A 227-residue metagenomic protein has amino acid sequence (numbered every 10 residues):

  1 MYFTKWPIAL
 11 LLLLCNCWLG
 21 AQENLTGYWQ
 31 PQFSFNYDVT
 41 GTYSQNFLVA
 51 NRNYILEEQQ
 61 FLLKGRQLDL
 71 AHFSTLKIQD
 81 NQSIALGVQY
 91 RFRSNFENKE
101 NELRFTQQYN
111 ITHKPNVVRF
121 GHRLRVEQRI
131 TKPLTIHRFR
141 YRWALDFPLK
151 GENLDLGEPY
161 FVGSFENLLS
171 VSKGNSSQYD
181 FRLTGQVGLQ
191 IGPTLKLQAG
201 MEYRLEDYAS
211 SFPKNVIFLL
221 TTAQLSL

Functional and structural regions predicted by a protein language model:
M1-E23, G27, L227: Bacterial Sec-dependent N-terminal signal peptides
G20-N24, E57-L62, S94-N98, I130-L134 (+2 more regions): Outer-membrane beta-barrel domain signature
Q22-S83: Start-of-domain marker
G27-W29, K64-L68, N101-F105, T135-Y141 (+2 more regions): Residues that define the transmembrane beta-barrel architecture of outer-membrane proteins
Y37, L76, I111-H113, F147-L149 (+2 more regions): Residue-level signature of outer-membrane beta-barrel architecture
G41-Y43, N81, K114-F120, L149-P159 (+1 more regions): Short loop/turn motifs that connect adjacent beta-strands in outer-membrane beta-barrel proteins
F47-N51, L86-Y90, H122-V126, G163-N167 (+2 more regions): Transmembrane beta-barrel strands of outer-membrane/channel proteins
Y109, N215-L227: Outer-membrane beta-barrel "beta-signal"
